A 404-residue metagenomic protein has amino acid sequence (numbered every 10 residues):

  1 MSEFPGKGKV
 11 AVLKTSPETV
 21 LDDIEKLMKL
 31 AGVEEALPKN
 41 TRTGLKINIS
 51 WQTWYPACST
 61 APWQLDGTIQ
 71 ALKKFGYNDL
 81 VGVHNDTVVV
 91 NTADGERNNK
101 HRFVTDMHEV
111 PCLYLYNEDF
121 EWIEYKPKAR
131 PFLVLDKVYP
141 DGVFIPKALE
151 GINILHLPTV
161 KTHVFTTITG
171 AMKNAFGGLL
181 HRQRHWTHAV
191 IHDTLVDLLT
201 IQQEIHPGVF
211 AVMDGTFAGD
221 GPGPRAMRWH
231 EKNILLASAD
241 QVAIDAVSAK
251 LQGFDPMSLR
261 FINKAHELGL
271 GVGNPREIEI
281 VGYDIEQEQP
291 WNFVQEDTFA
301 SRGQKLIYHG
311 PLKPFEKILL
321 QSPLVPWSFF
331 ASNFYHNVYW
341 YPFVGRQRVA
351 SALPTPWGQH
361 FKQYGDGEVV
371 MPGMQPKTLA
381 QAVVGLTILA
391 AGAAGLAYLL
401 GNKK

Functional and structural regions predicted by a protein language model:
M1-K404: N-terminal and secondary-structure boundary signal
